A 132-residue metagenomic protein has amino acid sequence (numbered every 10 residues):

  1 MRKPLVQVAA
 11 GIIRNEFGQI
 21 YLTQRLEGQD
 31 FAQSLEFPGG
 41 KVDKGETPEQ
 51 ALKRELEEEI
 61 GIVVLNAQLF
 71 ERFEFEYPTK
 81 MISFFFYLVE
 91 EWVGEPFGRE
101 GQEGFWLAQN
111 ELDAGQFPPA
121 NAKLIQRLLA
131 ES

Functional and structural regions predicted by a protein language model:
M1-I20, K41: Conserved N-terminal beta-strand and adjoining loop/helix that marks the start of the Nudix/MutT-like hydrolase domain
M1-K3, L129-S132: Generic C-terminal helix-cap and adjacent flexible tail
Q7-A9, G18, I82-F85, Q102: Change "...and in nucleic-acid phosphodiester-cleaving endonucleases..." to "...and in nucleic-acid processing enzymes
N15, V63, F73-P96, F105: Active-site-adjacent beta-strand/loop module that shapes the phosphate/pyrophosphate-binding cleft
Q19-E58: Conserved Nudix-box catalytic region and its N-terminal flanking loop in Nudix hydrolases and closely related
E59-N66: Short secondary-structure junctions
L88, P96-L128: NUDIX/MutT-family hydrolases
